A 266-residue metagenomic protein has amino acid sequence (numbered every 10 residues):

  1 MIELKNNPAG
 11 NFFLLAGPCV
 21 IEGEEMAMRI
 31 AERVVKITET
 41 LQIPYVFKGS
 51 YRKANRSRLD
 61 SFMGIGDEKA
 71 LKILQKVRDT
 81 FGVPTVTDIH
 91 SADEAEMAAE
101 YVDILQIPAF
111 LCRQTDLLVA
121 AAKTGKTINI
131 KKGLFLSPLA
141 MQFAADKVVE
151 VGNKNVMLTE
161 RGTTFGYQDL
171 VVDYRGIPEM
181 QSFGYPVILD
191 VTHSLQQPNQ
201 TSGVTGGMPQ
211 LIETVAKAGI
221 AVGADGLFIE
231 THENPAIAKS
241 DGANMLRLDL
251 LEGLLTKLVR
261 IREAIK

Functional and structural regions predicted by a protein language model:
M1-L15, K72, E263-K266: N-terminal amphipathic alpha-helix/helix-capping segment at the start of soluble metabolic enzymes
N11-L15, P44-K48, P84-V86, D103-I104 (+4 more regions): Structural preference for beta-strand elements that scaffold enzyme active sites
P18, F47-Y51, T87-I89, A109 (+4 more regions): A cross-domain feature marking catalytic cores of carbohydrate-active enzymes and several ubiquitous metabolic/repair
P18-M26, Y45-D67, T231-G242: Glycine-rich, proline-tolerant flexible connector loops at the mouths of alpha/beta enzymes
E32-L41, D60-V86, A121-T127, I177-L189 (+2 more regions): Alpha-helix-loop-beta-strand connector modules within alpha/beta enzyme cores
L59-E68, I104-L111, Y167-V171, L195-I220 (+3 more regions): Active-site-adjacent loop and "lid" segments of alpha/beta metabolic enzymes
I65-G66, T80-E94, D103-D116, T127-P138 (+1 more regions): Catalytic beta/alpha-barrel core
G125, N129-T231: Catalytic alpha/beta core domains of metabolic enzymes, predominantly
